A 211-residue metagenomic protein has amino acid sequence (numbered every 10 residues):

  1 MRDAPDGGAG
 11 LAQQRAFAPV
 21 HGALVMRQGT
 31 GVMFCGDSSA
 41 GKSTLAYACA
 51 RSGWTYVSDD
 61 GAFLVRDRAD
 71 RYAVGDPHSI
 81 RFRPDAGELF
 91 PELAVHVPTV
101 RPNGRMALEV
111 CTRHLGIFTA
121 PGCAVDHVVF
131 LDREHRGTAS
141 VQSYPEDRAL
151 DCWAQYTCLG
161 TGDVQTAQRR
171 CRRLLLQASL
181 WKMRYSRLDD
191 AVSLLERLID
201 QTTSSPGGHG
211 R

Functional and structural regions predicted by a protein language model:
M1-Q28: Extreme N-terminal, non-catalytic leader segments that precede Walker-type/kinase nucleotide-binding cores
G22-D37, R51-R211: Glycine-rich, often acidic-flanked micro-motifs that create phosphate/phosphodiester-binding or positioning elements
K42: Conserved lysine of the Walker
L45-A46: Post-Walker A alpha-helix
